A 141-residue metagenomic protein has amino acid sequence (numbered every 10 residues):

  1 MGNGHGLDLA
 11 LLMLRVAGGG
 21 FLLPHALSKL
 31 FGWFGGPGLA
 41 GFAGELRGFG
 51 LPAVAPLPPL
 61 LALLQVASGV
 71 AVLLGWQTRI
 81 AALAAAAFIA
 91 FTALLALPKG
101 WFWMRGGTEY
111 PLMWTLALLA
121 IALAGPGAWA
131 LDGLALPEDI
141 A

Functional and structural regions predicted by a protein language model:
M1-F34, R47-G48, P52-L63, A67 (+1 more regions): Extended, low-polarity transmembrane helix blocks
L39-R47: Cytosolic, membrane-interface loops and tails of multi-pass inner-membrane proteins
